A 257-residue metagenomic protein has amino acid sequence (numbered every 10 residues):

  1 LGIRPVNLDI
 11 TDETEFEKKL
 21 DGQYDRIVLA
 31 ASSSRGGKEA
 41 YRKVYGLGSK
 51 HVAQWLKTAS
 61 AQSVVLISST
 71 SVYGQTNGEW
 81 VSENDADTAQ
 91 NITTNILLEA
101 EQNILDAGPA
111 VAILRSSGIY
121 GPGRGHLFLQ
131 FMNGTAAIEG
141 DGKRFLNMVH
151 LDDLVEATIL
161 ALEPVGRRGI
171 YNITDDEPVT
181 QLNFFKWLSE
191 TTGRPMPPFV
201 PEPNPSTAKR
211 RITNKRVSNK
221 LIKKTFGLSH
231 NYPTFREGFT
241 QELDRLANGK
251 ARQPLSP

Functional and structural regions predicted by a protein language model:
K19-V65, E99: NAD(P)-cofactor binding segment of oxidoreductase domains
K50-I92: Conserved Rossmann-fold NAD(P)-dependent oxidoreductase catalytic core, especially the SDR/UDP-sugar
N77-I113: Catalytic helix-loop patch of NAD(P)-dependent Rossmann-fold dehydrogenases
N95-L98, A107, I119-Q130, A161-Y171 (+1 more regions): Glycine/proline-rich active-site loop of Rossmann-fold NAD(P)-dependent oxidoreductases
R124-L129, E139-L162: Substrate-positioning beta->alpha
A157-T158, P164-T207, K250-S256: Mid/C-terminal beta-alpha module of Rossmann-like enzyme folds, strongest in SDR-family dehydrogenases/epimerases
K186, P205-S229, G249: Conserved C-terminal active-site "lid" loop/helix of NAD(P)H-dependent oxidoreductases that clamps the redox cofactor
T234-P257: Amphipathic terminal alpha-helices
